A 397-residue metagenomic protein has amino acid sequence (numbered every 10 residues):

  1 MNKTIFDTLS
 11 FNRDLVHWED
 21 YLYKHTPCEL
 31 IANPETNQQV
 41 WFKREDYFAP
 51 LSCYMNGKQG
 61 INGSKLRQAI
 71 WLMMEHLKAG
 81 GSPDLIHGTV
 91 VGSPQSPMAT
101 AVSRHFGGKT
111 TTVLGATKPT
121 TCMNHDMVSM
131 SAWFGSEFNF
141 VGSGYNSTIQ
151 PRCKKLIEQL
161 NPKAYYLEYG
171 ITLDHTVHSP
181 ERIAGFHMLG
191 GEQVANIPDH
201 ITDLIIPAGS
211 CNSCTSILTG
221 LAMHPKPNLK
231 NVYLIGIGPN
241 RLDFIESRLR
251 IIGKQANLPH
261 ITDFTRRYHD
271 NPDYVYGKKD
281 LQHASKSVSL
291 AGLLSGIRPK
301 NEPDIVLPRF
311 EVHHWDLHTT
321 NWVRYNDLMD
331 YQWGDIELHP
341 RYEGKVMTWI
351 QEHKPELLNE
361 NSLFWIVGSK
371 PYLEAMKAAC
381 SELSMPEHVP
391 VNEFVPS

Functional and structural regions predicted by a protein language model:
M1-S397: PLP-dependent amino-acid enzyme catalytic core
